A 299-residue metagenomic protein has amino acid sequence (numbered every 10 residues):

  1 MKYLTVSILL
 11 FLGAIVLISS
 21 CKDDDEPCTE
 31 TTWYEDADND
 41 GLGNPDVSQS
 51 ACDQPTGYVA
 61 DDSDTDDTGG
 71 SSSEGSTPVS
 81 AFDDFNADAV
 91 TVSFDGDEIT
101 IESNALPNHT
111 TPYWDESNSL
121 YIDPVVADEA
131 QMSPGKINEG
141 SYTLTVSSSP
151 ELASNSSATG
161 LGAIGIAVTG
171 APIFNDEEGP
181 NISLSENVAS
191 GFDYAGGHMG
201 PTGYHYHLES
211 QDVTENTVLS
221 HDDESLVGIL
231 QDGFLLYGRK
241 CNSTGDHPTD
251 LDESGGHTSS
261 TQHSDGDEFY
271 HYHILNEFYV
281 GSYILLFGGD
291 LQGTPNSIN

Functional and structural regions predicted by a protein language model:
M1-I8: Bacterial N-terminal signal peptides that target proteins for export
L17-S20: C-terminal motif of bacterial Sec signal peptides marking the signal peptidase cleavage site
K22-D24: Bacterial signal peptide processing site
P27-S73: Membrane-associated feature with strongest affinity for ZDHHC
E74-S185: Solvent-exposed N-terminal domain segments of exported/luminal and surface proteins
A167-A171, G200-V213, D265-V280: Extracellular/lumenal glycan-associated surfaces
S185-F192, P201-H247: Short helix-loop boundary/capping segments
L251-N299: Long, compositionally biased interface segments
